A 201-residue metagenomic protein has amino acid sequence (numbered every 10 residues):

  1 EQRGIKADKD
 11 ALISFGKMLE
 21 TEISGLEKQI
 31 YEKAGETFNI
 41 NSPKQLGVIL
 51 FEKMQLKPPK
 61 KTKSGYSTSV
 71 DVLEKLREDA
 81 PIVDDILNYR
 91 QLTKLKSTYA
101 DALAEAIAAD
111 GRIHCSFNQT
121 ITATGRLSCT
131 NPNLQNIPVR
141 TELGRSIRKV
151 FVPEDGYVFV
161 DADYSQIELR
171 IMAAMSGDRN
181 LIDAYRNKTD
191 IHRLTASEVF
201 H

Functional and structural regions predicted by a protein language model:
E1-E142, G156-V158, S165-E168, D178 (+1 more regions): Conserved "right-hand" nucleotidyltransferase catalytic core of DNA-directed polymerases
A109, I147-V150, Y185: Hydrophobic alpha-helical segments with strong N-terminal bias
R145, L169-R170, A174, R193-L194: Feature representing long, continuous alpha-helical segments
R148, D155-V160: Conserved active-site neighborhood of enzyme catalytic/cofactor-binding cores
V150, A174-M175, K188: Residue-level signal for well-ordered alpha-helical positions
R179-Y185: Short, polar/flexible loop-turn hinges at active-site or ligand-entry regions and domain interfaces
N187-H201: Generic long, charged, amphipathic alpha-helical segments
